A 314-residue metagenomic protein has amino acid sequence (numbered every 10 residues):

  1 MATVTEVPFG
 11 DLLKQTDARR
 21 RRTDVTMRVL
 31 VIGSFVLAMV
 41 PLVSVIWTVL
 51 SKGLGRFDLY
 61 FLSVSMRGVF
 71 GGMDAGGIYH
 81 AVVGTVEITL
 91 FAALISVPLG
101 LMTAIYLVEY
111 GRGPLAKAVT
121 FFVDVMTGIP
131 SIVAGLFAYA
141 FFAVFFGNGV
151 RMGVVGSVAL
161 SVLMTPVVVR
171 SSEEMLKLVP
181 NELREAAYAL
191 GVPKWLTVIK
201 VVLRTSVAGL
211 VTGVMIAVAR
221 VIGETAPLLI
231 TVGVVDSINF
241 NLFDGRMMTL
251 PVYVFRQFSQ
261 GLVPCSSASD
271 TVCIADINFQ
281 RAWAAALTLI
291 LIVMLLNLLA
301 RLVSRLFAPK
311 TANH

Functional and structural regions predicted by a protein language model:
M1-L37, A300-H314: Transmembrane alpha-helical segments of polytopic membrane transport and secretion proteins
G10-G33, T48-A92, R112, R256-Q280: Periplasmic/extracellular loop-to-transmembrane helix junction in inner-membrane transport proteins
V40, T85, T89, A93-I105 (+7 more regions): Hydrophobic positions within alpha-helical transmembrane segments of bacterial inner-membrane proteins
V69-F70, L228-I290: Interhelical loop and adjacent transmembrane-helix boundary motif in polytopic membrane transport permeases
A93, S171-S172, Y188, K194-V232: Transmembrane alpha-helices
L99-A138, V167-E174, R184, K310-H314: Cytoplasmic-entry segments and transmembrane alpha-helices of multi-pass inner-membrane transporters
D124-L163: Generic hydrophobic transmembrane alpha-helix motif, especially the helices
F141, G153, S161, G209-R256: Non-cytoplasmic
